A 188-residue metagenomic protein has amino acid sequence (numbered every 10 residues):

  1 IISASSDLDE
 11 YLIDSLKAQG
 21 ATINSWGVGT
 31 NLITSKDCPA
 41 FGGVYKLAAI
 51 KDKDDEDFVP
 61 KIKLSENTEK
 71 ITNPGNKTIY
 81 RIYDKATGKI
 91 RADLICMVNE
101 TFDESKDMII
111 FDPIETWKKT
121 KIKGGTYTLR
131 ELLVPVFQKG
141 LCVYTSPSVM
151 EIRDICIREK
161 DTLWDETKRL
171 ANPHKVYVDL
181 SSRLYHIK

Functional and structural regions predicted by a protein language model:
I1-A4, I23: Short beta-strand/loop segments at the ligand-binding rim of alpha/beta enzyme cores
L8-K188: Gly/Ser/Thr/Ala-enriched C-terminal appendages of enzymes
